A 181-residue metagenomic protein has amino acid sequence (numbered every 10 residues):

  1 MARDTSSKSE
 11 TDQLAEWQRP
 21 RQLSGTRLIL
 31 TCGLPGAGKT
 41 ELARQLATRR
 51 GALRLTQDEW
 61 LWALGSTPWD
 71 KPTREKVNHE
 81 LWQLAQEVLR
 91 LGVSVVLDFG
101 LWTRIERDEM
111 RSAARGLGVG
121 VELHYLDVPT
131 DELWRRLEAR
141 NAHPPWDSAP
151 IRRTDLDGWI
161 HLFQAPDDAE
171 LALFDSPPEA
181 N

Functional and structural regions predicted by a protein language model:
A2-S6, P20, L28, Q45 (+2 more regions): Conserved GTP-binding G-domain of TRAFAC-class P-loop NTPases and closely related GTPase folds
S9-Q22: Pre-Walker A adenine-sensing motif
T31: Hydrophobic anchor at the beta1->P-loop junction of P-loop NTPases
L34: P-loop (Walker A) phosphate-binding loop of NTP-binding proteins
A37-V93, A139: Conserved substrate/cofactor phosphate-moiety recognition/catalytic segment in nucleotide-dependent phosphotransferases
E59-L61, W102, D127-L133: Conserved nucleotide-binding/hydrolysis micro-motifs of P-loop NTPases
P72-V121: Glycine-rich phosphate-binding loop used to anchor ATP phosphates in small-molecule kinases, encompassing both
L117-L137: Conserved phosphate-donor/acceptor-positioning beta-strand/loop module used by diverse small-molecule
